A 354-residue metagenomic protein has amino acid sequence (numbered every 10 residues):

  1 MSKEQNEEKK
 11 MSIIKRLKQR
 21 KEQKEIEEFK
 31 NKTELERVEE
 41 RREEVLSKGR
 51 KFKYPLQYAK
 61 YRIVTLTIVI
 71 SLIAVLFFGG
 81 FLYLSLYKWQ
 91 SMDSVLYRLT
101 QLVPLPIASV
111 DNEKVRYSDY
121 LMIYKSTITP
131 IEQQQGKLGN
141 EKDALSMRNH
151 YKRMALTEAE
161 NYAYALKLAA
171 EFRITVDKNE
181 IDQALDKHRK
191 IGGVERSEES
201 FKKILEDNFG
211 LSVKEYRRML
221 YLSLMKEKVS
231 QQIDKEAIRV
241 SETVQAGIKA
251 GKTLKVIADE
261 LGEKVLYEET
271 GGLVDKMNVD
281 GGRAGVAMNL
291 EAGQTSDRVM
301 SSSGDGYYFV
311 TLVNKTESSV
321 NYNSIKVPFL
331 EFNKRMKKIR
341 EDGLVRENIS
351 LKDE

Functional and structural regions predicted by a protein language model:
M1-S146, G282, V286-A292, S303-G304 (+2 more regions): Short, low-structural-confidence N-terminal segments
S94-L211, E215: N-terminal targeting/tethering segments
V103-A108, R116, N161, A170-F172 (+5 more regions): Envelope-exposed proteins and targeting segments
S200-Q231, G281-I325: Proteostasis/folding factors centered on peptidyl-prolyl cis-trans isomerases
A237, S241-G247: Extracytoplasmic
G247-V286, N314-N321: Peptidyl-prolyl cis-trans isomerase
S318-R346: Extracytoplasmic electrostatic interaction patches
